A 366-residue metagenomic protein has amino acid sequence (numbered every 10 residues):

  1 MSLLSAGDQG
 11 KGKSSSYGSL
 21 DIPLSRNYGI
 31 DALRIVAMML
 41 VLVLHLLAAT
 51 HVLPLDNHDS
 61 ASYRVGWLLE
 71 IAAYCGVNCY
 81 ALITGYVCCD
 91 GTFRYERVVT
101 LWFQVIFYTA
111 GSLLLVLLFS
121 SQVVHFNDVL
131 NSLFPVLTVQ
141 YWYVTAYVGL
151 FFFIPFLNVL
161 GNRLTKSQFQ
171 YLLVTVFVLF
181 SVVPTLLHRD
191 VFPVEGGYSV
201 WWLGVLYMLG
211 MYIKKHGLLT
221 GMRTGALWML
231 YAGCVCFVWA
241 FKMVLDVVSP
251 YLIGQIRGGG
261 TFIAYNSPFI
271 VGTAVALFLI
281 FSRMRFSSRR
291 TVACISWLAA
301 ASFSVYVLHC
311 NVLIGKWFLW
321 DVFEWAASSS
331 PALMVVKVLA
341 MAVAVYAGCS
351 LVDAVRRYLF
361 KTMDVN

Functional and structural regions predicted by a protein language model:
M1-V178, S288-T291, S296, A301 (+2 more regions): Membrane-cytosol interface segments of multi-pass membrane proteins, especially ER/Golgi lipid-handling enzymes
M39-L46, Y108-L115, V174-H188, Y231-V247 (+1 more regions): Aromatic-anchored segments of alpha-helical transmembrane domains
R64-V77, N131-A146, L186-L206, W239-V275 (+1 more regions): Interfacial loop-to-helix transition and helix-capping segments at the boundaries of transmembrane helices
N78-C89, L206-I213, V307: Hydrophobic transmembrane alpha-helices of secondary-active transporters and Na+-translocating membrane complexes
Y86-D90, N158, M211, K215 (+1 more regions): Short glycine/serine- and small hydrophobic-enriched flexible loop segments
F152, F156, V205-M208, V275-L279: Specific aromatic-rich, kink-prone transmembrane helix
L172-A226: Long hydrophobic alpha-helical segments that form multi-pass transmembrane helix bundles in integral membrane proteins
L219-S304, N311-L319, A327-V338: Alpha-helical transmembrane segments and terminal signal-anchor/GPI-anchor hydrophobic tails, characterized by long
